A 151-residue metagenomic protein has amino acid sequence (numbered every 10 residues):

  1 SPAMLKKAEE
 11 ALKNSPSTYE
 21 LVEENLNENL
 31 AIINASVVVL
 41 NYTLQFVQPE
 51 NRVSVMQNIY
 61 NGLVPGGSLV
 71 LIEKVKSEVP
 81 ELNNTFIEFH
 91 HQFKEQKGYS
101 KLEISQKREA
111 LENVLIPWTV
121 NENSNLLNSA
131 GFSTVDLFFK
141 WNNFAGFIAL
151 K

Functional and structural regions predicted by a protein language model:
S1-N29: Class I SAM-dependent methyltransferase SAM/SAH-binding core
V39: A conserved beta-strand element that flanks and buttresses the S-adenosyl-L-methionine
Y42-Q45, E73: Short catalytic micro-motifs in class I SAM-dependent methyltransferases
V53-P65: A short glycine-rich, Lys/Arg-flanked "PGG" loop and its adjoining helix->strand segment in the class I
G66-K74: Conserved beta-strand signature within the Rossmann-like core of class I S-adenosyl-L-methionine
K74-A130: C-terminal alpha-helical "lid/dimerization" subdomain adjacent to the S-adenosyl-L-methionine
S124-K151: Core SAM-dependent methyltransferase catalytic element
